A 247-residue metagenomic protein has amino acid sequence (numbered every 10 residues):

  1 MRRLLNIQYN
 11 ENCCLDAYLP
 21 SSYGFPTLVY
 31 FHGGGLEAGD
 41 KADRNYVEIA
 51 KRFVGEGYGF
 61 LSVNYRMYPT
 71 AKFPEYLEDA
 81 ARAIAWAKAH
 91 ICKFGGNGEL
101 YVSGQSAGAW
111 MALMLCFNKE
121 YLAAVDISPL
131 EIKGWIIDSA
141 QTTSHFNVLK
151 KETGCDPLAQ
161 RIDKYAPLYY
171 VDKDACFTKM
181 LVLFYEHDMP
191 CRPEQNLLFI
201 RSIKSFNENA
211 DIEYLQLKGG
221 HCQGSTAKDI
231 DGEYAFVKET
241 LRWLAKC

Functional and structural regions predicted by a protein language model:
M1-Y23: N-terminal cap/lid segment of alpha/beta-hydrolase-fold proteins
F25-G34: Short beta-strand element of the alpha/beta-hydrolase
G35-D43, F60, W86: Serine-hydrolase catalytic-loop signature spanning alpha/beta hydrolases and amidase-signature enzymes
A42-L61: Short amphipathic alpha-helix adjacent to the substrate-entry channel of hydrolases
A85-K150, D163: Primarily recognizes the serine-hydrolase "nucleophile elbow" in alpha/beta-hydrolase and SGNH/GDSL folds
A107, E186-M189, G219-G220, D229: Acidic beta-to-alpha connecting loop that harbors the catalytic carboxylate
I127-G134, S139-V148, A159-L198: The feature captures the conserved acid-bearing segment of alpha/beta-hydrolase catalytic domains
L197, F206-C247: C-terminal catalytic histidine-bearing segment of alpha/beta-hydrolase fold enzymes
